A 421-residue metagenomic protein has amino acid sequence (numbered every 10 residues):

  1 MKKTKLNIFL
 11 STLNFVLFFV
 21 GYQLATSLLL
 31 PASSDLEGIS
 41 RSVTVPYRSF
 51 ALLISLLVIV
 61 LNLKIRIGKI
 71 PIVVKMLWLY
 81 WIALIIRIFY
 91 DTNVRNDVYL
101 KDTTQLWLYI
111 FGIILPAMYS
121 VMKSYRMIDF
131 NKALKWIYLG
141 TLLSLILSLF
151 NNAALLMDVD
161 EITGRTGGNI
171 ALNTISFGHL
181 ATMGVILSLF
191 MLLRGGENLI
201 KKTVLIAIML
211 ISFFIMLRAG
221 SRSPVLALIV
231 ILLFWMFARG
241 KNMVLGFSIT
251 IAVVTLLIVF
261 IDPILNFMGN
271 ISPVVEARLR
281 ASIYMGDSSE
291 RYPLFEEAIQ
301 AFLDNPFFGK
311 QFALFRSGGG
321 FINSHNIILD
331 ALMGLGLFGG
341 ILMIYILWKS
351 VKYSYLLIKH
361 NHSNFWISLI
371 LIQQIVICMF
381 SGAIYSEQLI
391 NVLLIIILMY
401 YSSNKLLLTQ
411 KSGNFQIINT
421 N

Functional and structural regions predicted by a protein language model:
M1-K64, I82-T92, Q374-C378: N-terminal signal-anchor transmembrane segment
L28-R41, I88-V98, L142-L180, F213-F214 (+2 more regions): Membrane-interfacial helix-loop-helix modules of multi-pass inner-membrane proteins that assemble, modify, or transport
P46-A51, K75-I88, N96-V121, W136 (+2 more regions): Aromatic-anchored transmembrane helix interface
N131-V159, L172-R239, I372: Alpha-helical transmembrane segments of multi-pass inner-membrane proteins
D158-T163, G168, A281-L335, S354: Long extracytoplasmic/lumenal interhelical loops at the membrane interface of multi-pass membrane proteins
R239-A281, I299-L303: A membrane-periplasm/extracellular boundary helix in multi-pass inner-membrane enzymes that assemble envelope glycans
N242, L335-I375: Hydrophobic transmembrane alpha-helices and their immediate junctions
I367-I377, I384-N421: Transmembrane alpha-helices of multi-pass inner-membrane enzymes
